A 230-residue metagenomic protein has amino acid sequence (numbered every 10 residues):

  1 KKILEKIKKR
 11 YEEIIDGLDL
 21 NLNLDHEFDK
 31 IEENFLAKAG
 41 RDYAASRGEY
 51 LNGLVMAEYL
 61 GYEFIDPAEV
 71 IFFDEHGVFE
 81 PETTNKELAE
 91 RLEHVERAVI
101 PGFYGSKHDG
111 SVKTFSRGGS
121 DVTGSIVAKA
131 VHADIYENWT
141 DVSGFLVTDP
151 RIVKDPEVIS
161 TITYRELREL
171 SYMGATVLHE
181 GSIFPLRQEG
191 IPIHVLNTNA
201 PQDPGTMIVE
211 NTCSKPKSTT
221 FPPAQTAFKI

Functional and structural regions predicted by a protein language model:
K1-L178, I183: Nucleotide/pyrophosphate-binding catalytic subdomain
N34, R151, G190, V209-E210: Short amphipathic alpha-helical patches
L146, V195-C213: Terminal amphipathic helices with adjacent charged low-complexity linkers/tails
H179, G190-N197: Acidic/polar loop patches that form or flank catalytic/metal-binding clefts of enzymes that bind anionic ligands
L186: Acidic-aromatic/histidine active-site loop/patch
T206-I230: A conserved regulatory-domain signal marking ACT and ACT-like small-molecule sensing domains and adjacent regulatory
